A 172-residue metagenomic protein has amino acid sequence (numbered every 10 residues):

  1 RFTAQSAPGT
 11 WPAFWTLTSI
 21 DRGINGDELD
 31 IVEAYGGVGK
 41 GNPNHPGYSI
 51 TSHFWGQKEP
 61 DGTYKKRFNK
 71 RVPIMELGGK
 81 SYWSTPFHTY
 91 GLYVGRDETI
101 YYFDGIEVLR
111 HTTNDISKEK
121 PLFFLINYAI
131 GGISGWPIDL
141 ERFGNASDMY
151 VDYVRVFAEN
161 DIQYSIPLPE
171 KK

Functional and structural regions predicted by a protein language model:
R1-K172: GH16 jelly-roll
